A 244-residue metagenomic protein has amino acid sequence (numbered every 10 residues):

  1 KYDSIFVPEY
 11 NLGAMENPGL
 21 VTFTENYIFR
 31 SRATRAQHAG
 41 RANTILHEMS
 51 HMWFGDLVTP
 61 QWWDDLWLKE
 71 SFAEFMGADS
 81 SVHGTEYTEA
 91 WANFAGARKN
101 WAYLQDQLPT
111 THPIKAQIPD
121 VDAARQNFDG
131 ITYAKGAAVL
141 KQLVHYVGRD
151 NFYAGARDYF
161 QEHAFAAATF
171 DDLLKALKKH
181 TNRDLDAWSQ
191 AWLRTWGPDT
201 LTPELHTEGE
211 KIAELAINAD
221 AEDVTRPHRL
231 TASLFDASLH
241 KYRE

Functional and structural regions predicted by a protein language model:
K1-E222: Hydrophobic alpha-helical and helix-loop surface patches within well-folded domains that function as non-catalytic
D223-T231: Short coil-to-beta strand junction motifs in C2/discoidin
T231-E244: Solvent-exposed beta-strand/loop surfaces of large extracellular or lumenal domains
